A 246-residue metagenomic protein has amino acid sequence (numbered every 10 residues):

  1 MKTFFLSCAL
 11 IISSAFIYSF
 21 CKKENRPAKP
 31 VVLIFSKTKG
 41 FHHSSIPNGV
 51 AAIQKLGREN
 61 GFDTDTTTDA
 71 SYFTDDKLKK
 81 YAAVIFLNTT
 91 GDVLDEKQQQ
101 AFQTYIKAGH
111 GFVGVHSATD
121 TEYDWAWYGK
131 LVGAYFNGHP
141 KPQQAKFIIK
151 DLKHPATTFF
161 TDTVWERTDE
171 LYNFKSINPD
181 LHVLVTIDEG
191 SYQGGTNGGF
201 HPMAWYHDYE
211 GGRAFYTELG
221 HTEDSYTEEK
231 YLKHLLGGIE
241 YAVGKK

Functional and structural regions predicted by a protein language model:
M1-A28: Bacterial Sec-dependent N-terminal signal peptides
E24-P30, R58-F62, T68, S191-F200 (+1 more regions): Extracellular ligand-binding/catalytic regions of CAZymes and related secreted enzymes and adhesion modules
R26, V31-T119: Helical hinge/lid and interdomain linker segments adjacent to catalytic or ligand-binding clefts that mediate domain
N48, A52, K80, K97 (+5 more regions): Extracytoplasmic/secreted proteins, especially bacterial periplasmic and envelope-associated proteins
D92-F159: A glycine-rich, often tryptophan-bearing local segment used as a flexible ligand/cofactor-contacting loop or short
G111-V113, L184, F215: Structural detector of well-ordered beta-strand residues that form the stable sheet scaffold of enzyme domains
A134, H139-G211: Catalytic beta-strand/loop cores that center a nucleophilic Ser/Cys/Thr and support acyl-enzyme chemistry
